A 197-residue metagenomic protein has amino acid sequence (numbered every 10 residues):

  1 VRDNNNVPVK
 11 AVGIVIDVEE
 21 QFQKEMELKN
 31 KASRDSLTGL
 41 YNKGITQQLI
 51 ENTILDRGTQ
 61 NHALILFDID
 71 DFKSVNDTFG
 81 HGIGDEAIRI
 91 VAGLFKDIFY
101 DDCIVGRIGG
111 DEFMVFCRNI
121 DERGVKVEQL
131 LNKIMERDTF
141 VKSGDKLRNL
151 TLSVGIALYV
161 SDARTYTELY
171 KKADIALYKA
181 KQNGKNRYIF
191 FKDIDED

Functional and structural regions predicted by a protein language model:
V1, F116-V125, S143-L147, L152-L169 (+1 more regions): Catalytic strand-loop-helix junctions within cyclic-nucleotide turnover domains
N4, Q21, D77, H81 (+3 more regions): Catalytic-core segments of nucleotide cyclases and related cyclic-nucleotide turnover enzymes
V7-D17: PAS-family sensory domains
M26-A32, K43-N61, A92-Y100: Short regulatory alpha-helical coupling segments that immediately precede and/or link into cyclic nucleotide signaling
M26-Q48, F67-H81, R89: Conserved nucleotide-binding and Mg2+-coordinating catalytic segments in signaling enzymes
H62, F72, V91, V105 (+3 more regions): Hydrophobic framework residues that shape the active-site pocket of cyclic nucleotide turnover catalytic cores
I83-D102, E112, F116, I134: Active-site-proximal alpha-helical element of nucleotidyl cyclase-like catalytic domains and analogous helices
I104-R107, R148: A short pre-motif secondary-structure segment
